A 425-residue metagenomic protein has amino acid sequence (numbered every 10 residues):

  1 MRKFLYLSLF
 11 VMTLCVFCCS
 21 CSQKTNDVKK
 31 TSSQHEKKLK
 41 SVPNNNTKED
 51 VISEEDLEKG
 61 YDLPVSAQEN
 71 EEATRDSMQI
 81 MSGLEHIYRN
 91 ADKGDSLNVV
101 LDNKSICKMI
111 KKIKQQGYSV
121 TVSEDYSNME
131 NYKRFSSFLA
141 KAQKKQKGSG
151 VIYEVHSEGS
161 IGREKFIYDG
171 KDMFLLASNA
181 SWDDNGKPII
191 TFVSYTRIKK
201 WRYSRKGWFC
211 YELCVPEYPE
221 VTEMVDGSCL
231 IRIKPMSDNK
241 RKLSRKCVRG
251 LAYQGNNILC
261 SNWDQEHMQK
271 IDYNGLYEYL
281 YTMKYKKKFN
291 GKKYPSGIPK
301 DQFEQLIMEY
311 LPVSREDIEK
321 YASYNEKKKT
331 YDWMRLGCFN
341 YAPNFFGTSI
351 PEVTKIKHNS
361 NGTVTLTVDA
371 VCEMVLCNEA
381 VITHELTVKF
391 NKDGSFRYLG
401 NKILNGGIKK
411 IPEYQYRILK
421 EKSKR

Functional and structural regions predicted by a protein language model:
M1-L5: Positively charged n-region of N-terminal signal peptides that target proteins for export
Y6-M12: Sec-dependent N-terminal signal peptides
F17-S20: C-terminal motif of bacterial Sec signal peptides marking the signal peptidase cleavage site
Q23: Short, conserved catalytic or interaction motifs in soluble domains
V28-R425: Mature, Sec-exported extracytoplasmic domains of Gram-positive
